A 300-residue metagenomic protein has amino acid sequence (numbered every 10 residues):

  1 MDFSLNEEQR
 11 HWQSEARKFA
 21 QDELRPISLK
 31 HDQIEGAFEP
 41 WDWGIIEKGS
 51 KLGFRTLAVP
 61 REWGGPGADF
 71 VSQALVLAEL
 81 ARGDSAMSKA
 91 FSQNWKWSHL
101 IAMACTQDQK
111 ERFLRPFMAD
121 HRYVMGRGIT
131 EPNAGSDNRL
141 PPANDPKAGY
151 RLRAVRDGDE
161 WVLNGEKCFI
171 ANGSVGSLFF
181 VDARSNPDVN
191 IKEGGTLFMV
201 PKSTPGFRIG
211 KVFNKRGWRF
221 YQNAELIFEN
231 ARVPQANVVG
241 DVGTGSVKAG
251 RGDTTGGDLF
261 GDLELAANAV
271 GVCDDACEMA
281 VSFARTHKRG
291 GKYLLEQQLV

Functional and structural regions predicted by a protein language model:
M1-F91, E111-A119: Amphipathic, small/basic residue-rich leader segments at the start of a protein or domain
F3-L5, H11-W12, R208-V300: Glycine-rich beta->alpha junctions and the first turn(s) of the following alpha-helix
K89-K110, G135: N-terminal glycine-rich flavin-associated loop
D120-D137: A short, Trp-centered hydrophobic/proline-enriched beta-strand micro-motif
A134-S136, A143-Y150, W161: Hydrophobic, small-residue-rich alpha-helical packing segments that form membrane-like cores
P141-D145, F169-N172, D188-V189, K215-Q222: Short Gly/Pro-enriched turn/cap motifs at secondary-structure boundaries
L152-V155: A structural signal for short hydrophobic beta-strand segments in well-ordered beta-sheet cores
N164-R208: A short core secondary-structure module
